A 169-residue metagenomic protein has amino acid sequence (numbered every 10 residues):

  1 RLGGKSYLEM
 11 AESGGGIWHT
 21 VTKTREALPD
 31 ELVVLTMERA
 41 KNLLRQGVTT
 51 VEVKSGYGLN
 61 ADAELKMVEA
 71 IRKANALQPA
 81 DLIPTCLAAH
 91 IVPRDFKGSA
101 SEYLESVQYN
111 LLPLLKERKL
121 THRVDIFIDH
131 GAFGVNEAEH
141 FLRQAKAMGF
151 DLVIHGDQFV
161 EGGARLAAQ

Functional and structural regions predicted by a protein language model:
R1-S6: Replace "His-x-His-based motif
Y7-L8, M37-E38: Short beta-strand/loop turn elements enriched in aromatics
A11-G16: Mobile "lid/hinge" segments at catalytic clefts and subdomain interfaces of large enzymes
W18-L35, K41, T49-D157: Metal-coordinating catalytic core of metallo-dependent amide/deamination hydrolases
G162-G163: Short acidic active-site motifs
A167-Q169: A glycine- and small/hydrophobic-rich beta-loop-beta segment that serves as a flexible "lid/hinge" or phosphate-binding
